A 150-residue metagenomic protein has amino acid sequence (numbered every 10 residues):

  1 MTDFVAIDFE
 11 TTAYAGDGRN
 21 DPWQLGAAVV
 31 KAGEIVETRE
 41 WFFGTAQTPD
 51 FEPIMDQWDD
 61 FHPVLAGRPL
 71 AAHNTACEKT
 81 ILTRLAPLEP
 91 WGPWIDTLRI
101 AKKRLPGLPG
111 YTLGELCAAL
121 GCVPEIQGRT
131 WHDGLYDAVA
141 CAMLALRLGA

Functional and structural regions predicted by a protein language model:
M1-P93, P106-H132: Conserved non-catalytic scaffold segment of RNase H-like nuclease domains
T2, L135, V139-A150: Acidic two-metal-ion nuclease catalytic site recognized across multiple nuclease folds, prominently DnaQ/RNase D-T
L85, K103, A119, L144-A150: Active-site catalytic microenvironments for nucleophilic, acid-base chemistry
